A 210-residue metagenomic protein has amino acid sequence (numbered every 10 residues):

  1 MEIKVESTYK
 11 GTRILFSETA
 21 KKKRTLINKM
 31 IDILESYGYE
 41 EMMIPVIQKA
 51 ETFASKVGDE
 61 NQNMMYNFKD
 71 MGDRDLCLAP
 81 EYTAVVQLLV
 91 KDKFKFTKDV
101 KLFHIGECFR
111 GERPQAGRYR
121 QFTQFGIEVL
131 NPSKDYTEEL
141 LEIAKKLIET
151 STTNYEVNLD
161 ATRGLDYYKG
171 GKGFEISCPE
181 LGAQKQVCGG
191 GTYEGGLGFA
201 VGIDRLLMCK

Functional and structural regions predicted by a protein language model:
M1-K210: TRNA-recognition modules of translation machinery and tRNA-sensing kinases, especially anticodon-binding
